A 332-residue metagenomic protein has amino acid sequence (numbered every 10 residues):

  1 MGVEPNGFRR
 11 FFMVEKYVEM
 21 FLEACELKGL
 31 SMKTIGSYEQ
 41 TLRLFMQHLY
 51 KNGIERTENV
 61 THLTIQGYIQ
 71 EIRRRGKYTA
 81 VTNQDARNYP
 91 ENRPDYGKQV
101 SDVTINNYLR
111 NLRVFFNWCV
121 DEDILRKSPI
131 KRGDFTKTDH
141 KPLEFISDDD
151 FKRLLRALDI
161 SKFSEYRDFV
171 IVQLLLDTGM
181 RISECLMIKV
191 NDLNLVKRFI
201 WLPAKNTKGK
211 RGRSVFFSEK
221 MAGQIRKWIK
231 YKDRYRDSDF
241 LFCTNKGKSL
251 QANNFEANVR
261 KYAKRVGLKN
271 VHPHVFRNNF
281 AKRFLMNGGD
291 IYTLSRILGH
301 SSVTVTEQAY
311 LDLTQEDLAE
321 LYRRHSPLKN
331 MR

Functional and structural regions predicted by a protein language model:
G2-R9, E19-K33, R43-P142, A157-I160: N-terminal core-binding DNA-recognition domain of tyrosine recombinases/integrases
G2-V3, H325-R332: C-terminal secondary-structure termini that scaffold catalytic or DNA-interacting sites
E122-R126, T138-R153, K208-K220, Y235-S238: DNA breakage-rejoining catalytic core of tyrosine-based enzymes
L125, K137-D139, R153-I182: Basic, Lys/Arg- and aromatic-enriched nucleic-acid-binding interface segment
T178, S183, M187-K227: Conserved tyrosine-mediated DNA breakage-rejoining catalytic core shared by Y-recombinases
L193-L195, Q251, K269-N270, G289-Q308: Short, polar N-cap/turn motifs at the start of nucleic acid-interacting alpha helices
A204-N206, L298, V303-R323: Catalytic-site neighborhood detector that most strongly recognizes the C-terminal catalytic loop/helix of tyrosine
S218-L268: Active-site/catalytic core of tyrosine-dependent DNA strand-transfer enzymes
